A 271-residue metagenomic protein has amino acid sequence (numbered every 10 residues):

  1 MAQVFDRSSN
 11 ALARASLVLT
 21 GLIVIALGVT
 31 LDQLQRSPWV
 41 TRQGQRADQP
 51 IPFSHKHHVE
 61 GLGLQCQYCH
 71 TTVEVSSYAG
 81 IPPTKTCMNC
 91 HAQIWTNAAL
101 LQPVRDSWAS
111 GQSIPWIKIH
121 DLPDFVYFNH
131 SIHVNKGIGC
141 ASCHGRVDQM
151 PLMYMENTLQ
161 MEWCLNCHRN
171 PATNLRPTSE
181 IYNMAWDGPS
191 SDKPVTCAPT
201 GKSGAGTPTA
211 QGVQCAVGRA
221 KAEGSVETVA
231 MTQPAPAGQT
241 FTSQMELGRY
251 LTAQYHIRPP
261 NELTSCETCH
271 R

Functional and structural regions predicted by a protein language model:
M1-N10: N-terminal Lys/Arg-rich, disordered targeting/topogenic segments
R14-Q33: Hydrophobic membrane-insertion alpha-helices, especially the h-region of bacterial N-terminal signal peptides
V29-A47: Aromatic-capped interface at the extracytoplasmic side of an N-terminal signal-anchor transmembrane helix
P38-R42, I117-I119, S142-C143: Short, charged, low-hydrophobicity "junction" segments
R46-Q102, N129-R271: Sequence context surrounding c-type heme c attachment/ligation sites in exported
A47-Q49, Q112, D124: Glycine-rich, flexible loop/turn motifs
Q102-L122: Carboxylate-rich helix-loop segments that flank metal/cofactor sites and access channels in metalloenzymes
W116-V134: Short, solvent-exposed interaction modules
